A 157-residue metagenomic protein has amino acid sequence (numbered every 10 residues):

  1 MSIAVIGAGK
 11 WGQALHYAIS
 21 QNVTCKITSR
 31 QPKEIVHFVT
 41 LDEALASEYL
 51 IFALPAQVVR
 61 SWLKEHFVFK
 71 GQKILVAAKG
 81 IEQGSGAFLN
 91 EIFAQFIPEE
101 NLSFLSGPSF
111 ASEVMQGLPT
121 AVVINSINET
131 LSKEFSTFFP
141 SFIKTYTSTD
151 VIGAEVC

Functional and structural regions predicted by a protein language model:
M1, V23, V36, Q72 (+2 more regions): A structural micro-motif
M1-I3, I74, V122: Conserved hydrophobic helix-helix packing surfaces used for dimerization/oligomerization
M1-L41, L45-Y49: NAD(P)+-binding Rossmann beta1-loop-alpha1 motif at the extreme N-terminus of oxidoreductases
G12-H16, D42-G117, S132-S136: Rossmann-like NAD(P)(H) cofactor-binding subdomain of soluble oxidoreductases
T28-R30, T40-L41, A77, L105 (+1 more regions): Conserved beta-strand termini and adjacent loop/short-helix elements that scaffold enzyme active sites in alpha/beta
P108-V114, S141-C157: Conserved Rossmann-fold dehydrogenase catalytic segment
I124-P140: Hydrophobic alpha-helical segments and helix pairs
